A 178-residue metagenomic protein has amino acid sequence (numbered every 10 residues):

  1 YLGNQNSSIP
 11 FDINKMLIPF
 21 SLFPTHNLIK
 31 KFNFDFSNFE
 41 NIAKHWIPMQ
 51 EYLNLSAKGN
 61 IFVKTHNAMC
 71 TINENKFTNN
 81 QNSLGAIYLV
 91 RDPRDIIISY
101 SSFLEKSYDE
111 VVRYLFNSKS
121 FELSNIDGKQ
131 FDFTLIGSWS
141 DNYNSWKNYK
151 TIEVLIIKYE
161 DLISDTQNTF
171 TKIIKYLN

Functional and structural regions predicted by a protein language model:
Y1-I157: PAPS-dependent sulfotransferase catalytic domain
L2, L177-N178: A broad structural signal for alpha-helix termini and local helix breaks/kinks
K150-Y176: Phosphate-binding beta-loop-alpha motif at adenosine-nucleotide cofactor sites
